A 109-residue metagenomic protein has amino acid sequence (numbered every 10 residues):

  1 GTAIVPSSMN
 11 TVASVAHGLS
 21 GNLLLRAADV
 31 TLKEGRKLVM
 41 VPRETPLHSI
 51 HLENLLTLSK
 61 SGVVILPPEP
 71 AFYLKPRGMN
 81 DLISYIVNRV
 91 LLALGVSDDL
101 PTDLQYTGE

Functional and structural regions predicted by a protein language model:
G1-E53, L58: Helix-loop-strand module that forms the ligand-binding subsite of alpha/beta enzymes
L38-H51, V63-R77: Phosphate-binding/catalytic loops
L55-S59, L82-Y85: Short, hinge-like loop/turn segments at secondary-structure boundaries
V64, E69-E109: Glycine-rich phosphate/pyrophosphate-binding loop and the adjoining helix
